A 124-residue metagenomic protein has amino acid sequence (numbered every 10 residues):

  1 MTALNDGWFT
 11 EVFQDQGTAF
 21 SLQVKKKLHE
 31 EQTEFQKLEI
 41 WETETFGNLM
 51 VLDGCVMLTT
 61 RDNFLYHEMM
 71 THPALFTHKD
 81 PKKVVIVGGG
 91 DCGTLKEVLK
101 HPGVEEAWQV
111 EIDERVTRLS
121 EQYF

Functional and structural regions predicted by a protein language model:
M1-L49: N-terminal auxiliary segments of SAM/dcSAM-dependent transferases
T2-F9, L58-F124: The AdoMet/dcAdoMet-binding core of the Class I SAM-like
